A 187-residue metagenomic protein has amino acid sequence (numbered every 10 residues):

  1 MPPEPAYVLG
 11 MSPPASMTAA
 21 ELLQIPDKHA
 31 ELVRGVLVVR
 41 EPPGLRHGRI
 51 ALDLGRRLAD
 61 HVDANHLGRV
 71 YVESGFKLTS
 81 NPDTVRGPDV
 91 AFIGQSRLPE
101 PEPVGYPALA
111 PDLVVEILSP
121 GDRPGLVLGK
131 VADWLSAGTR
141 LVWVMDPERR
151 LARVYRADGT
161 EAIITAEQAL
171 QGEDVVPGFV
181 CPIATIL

Functional and structural regions predicted by a protein language model:
M1-L187: Gly/Pro/Ser/Thr-rich low-complexity, intrinsically disordered segments predominantly at protein N-termini
